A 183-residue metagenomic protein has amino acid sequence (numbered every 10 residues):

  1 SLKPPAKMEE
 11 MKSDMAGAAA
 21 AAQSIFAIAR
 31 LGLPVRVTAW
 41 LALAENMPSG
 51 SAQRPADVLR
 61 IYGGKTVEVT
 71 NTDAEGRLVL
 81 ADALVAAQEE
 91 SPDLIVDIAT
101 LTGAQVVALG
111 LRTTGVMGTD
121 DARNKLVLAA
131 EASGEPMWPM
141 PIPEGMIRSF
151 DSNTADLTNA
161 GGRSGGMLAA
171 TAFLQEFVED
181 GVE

Functional and structural regions predicted by a protein language model:
S1-E183: A generic structural signal for tightly packed, nonpolar segments enriched in small/aliphatic residues
